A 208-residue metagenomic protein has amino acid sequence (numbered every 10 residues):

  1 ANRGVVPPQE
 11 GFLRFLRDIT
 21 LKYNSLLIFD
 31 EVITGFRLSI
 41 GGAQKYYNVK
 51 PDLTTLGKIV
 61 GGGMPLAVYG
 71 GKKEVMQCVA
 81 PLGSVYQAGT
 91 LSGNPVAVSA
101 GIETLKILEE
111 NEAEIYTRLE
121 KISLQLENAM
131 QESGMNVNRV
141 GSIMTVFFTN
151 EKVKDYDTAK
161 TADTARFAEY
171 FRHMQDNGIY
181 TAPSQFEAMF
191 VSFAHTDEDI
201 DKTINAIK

Functional and structural regions predicted by a protein language model:
A1-K208: Conserved N-terminal phosphate-binding loop of PLP-dependent enzymes in the Aspartate aminotransferase
